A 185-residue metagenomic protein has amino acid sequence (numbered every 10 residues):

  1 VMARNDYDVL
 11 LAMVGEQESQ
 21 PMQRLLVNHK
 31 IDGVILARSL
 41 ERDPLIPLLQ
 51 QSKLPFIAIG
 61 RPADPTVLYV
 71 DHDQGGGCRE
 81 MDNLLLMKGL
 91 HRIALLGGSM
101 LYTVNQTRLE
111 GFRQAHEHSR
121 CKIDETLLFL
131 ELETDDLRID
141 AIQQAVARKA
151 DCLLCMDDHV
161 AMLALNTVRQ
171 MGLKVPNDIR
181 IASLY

Functional and structural regions predicted by a protein language model:
V1-Q20, E117: Amphipathic helical "hinge" segments at domain boundaries
R4-N5, Q50-A58, P62-Y185: Bacterial carbohydrate/catabolite-sensing allosteric modules
L10-L11, I35-L36, L95, L154: Short catalytic-loop micro-motif centered on adjacent basic/acidic residues
L11, N28-K30: Amphipathic alpha-helical effector-binding/dimerization core of metabolite-sensing transcriptional regulators
V14-E18, A37-R42, D135, H159: Short beta->alpha connector loops
Q20-Q23, P44-L45, L137-A141: Short acidic active-site motifs
I31-V34, A150-C152: Short active-site oxyanion
G33-I46, A58-V67: Acidic, Gly/Pro-rich loop/turn segments at junctions of secondary structure
